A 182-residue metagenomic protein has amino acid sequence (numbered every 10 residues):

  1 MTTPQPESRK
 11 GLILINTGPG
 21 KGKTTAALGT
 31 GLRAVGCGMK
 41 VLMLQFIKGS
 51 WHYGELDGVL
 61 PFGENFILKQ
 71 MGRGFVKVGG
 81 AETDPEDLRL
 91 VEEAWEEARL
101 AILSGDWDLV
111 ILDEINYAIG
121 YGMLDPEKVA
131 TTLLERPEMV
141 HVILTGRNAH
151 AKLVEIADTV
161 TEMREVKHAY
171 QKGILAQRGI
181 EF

Functional and structural regions predicted by a protein language model:
M1-I13: Extreme N-terminal, non-catalytic leader segments that precede Walker-type/kinase nucleotide-binding cores
L12, H141-L144: ASCE RecA-like P-loop NTPase motor cores that couple ATP hydrolysis to mechanical translocation on nucleic acids
L12-L103: Conserved P-loop
G29-T30, L56-V59, D84, L124-K128 (+2 more regions): Short, glycine/charged-enriched secondary-structure capping and boundary segments
R33, G58, T132, K152-L153: Hydrophobic/aromatic ligand-binding patch that stacks against planar heteroaromatic rings of cofactors or nucleotides
I47-W51, G74-F75, N116-Y117, N148-A151 (+1 more regions): Conserved nucleotide-binding/hydrolysis micro-motifs of P-loop NTPases
V78-H141: Phosphate-binding/switch loop-helix module in NTP-utilizing enzymes
R147-F182: Phosphate-binding/switch region of NTP-binding enzymes
